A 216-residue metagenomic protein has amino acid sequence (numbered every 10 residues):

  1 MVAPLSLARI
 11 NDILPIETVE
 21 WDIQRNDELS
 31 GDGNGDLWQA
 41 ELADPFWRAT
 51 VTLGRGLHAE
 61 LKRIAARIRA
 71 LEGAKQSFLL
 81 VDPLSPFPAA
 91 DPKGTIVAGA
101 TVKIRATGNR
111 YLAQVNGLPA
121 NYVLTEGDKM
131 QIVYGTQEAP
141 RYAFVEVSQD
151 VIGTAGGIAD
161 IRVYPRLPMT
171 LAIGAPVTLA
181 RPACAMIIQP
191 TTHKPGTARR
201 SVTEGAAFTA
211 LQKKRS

Functional and structural regions predicted by a protein language model:
M1-S216: Extracellular/virion structural assembly segments
